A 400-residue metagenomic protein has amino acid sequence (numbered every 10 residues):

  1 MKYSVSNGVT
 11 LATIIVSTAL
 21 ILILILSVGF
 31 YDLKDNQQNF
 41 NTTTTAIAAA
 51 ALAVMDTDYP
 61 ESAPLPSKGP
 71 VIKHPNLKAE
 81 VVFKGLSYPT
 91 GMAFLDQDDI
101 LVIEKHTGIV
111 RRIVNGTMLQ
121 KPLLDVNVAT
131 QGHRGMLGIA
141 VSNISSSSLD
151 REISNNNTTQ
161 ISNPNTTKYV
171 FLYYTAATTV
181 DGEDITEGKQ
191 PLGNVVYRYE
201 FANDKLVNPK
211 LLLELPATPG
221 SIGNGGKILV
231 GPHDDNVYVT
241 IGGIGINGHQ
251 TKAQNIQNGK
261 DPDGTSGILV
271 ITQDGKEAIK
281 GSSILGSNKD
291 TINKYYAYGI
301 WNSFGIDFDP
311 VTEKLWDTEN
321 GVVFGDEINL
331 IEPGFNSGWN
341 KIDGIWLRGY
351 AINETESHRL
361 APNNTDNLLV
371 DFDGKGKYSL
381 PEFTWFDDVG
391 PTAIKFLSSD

Functional and structural regions predicted by a protein language model:
K2-S17: N-terminal Sec-pathway targeting helices
Y3, V28, D35, R151-I153 (+1 more regions): Short linear motifs centered on Gly/Pro in flexible linkers and helix caps
T13-S27: Hydrophobic membrane-insertion alpha-helices, especially the h-region of bacterial N-terminal signal peptides
I25-A50: Sec-dependent signal peptide cleavage junction
F40, I47, A51-G245, G305-F308 (+2 more regions): Acidic, Gly/Ser/Thr-rich repeat motifs that build Ca2+-stabilized beta-propeller blades
A51-I72, R134-M136, I144-N156, Q160-T166 (+2 more regions): Beta-propeller domain segments
